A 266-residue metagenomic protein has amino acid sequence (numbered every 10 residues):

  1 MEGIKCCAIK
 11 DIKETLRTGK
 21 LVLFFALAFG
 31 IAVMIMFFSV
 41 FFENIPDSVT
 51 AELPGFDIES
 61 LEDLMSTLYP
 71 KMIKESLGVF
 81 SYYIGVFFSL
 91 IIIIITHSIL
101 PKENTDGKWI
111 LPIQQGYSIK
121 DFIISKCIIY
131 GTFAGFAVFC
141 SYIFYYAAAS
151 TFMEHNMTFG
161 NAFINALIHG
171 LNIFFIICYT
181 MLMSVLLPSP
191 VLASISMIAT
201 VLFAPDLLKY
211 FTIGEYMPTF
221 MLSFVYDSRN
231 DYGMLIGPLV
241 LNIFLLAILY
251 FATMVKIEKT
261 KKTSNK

Functional and structural regions predicted by a protein language model:
M1-A28, K262: Aromatic- and glycine-rich beta-strand/loop motifs that create alpha-glucan
L21, A28-I99, I124-V191, Y226-I243: Secretory targeting signals
F24-F29, P190-A204: Central hydrophobic cores of alpha-helical transmembrane segments in multi-pass integral membrane proteins
I31-M34, Y142, A199-K209: Aromatic-anchored segments of alpha-helical transmembrane domains
I99-G131: Helix-loop-helix units of permease transmembrane domains in multi-pass membrane transporters, especially ABC
G107-K108, C178, S194-I195: Transmembrane alpha-helix boundary/hinge residues in polytopic small-molecule transporters
Y210-R229: Short hydrophobic, aromatic-rich alpha-helical segments embedded in or entering the lipid bilayer of multi-pass
F244-K266: Junction motif at the cytosolic side of a transmembrane helix
